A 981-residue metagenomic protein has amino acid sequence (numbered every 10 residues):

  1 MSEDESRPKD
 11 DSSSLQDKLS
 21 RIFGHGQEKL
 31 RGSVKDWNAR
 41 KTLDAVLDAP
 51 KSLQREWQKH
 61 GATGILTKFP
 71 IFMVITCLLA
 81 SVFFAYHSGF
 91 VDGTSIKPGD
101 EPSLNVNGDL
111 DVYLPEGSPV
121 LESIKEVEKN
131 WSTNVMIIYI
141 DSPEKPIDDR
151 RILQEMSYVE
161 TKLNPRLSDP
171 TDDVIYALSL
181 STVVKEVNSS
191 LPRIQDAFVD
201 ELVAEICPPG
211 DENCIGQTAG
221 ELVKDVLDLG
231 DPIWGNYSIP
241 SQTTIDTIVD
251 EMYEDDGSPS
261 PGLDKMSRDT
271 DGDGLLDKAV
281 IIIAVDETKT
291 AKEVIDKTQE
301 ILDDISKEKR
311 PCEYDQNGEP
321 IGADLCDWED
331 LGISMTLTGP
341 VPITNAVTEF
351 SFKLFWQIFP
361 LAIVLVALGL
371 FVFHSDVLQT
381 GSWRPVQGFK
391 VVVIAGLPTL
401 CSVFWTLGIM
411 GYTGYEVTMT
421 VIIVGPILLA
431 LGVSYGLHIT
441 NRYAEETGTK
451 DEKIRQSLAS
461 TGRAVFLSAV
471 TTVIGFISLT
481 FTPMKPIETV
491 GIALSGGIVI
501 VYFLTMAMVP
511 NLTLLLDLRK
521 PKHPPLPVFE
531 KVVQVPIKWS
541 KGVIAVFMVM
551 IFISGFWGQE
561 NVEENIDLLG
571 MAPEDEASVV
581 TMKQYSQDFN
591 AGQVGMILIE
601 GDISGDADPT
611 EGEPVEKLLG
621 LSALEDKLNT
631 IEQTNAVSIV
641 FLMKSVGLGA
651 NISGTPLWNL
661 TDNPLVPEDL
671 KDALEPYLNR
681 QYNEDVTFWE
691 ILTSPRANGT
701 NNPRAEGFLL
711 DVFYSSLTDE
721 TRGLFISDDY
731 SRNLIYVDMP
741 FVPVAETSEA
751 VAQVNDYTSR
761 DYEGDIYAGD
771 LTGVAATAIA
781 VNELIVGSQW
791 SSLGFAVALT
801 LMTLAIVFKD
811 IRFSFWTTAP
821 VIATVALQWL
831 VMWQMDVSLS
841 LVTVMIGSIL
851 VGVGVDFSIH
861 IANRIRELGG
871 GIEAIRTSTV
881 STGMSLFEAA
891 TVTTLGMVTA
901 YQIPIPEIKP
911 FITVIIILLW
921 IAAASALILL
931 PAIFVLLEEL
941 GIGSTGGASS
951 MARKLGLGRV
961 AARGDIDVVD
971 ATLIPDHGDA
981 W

Functional and structural regions predicted by a protein language model:
S2-A367, F371, S375-P385, K522-W790 (+1 more regions): Feature of extramembrane
E3-D4, S14-D44, V74-I75, S81 (+8 more regions): Transmembrane alpha-helices and their membrane-interface boundaries in multi-pass membrane transporters and channels
I65-M73, V347-A362, A395, T420 (+10 more regions): Loop-to-transmembrane-helix entry motif
D92, F373-L378, T413-Y415, L479-M484 (+7 more regions): Short helix-capping/hinge motifs at transmembrane helix termini and TM-loop junctions
S351-W405, V470-S478, V786-L827, V831 (+1 more regions): Internal alpha-helical transmembrane segments of multipass membrane proteins, especially hydrophobic lipid-embedded
L354-F355, G396, Y435, T447-T482 (+2 more regions): Pore- and gate-forming transmembrane helices of large, multi-pass membrane proteins
L378-I439, F813-I861, S944: Hydrophobic transmembrane alpha-helices and their membrane-interface caps in long multi-pass transport proteins
N733, F741-V744, S748-R953, D967-L973 (+1 more regions): C-terminal transmembrane helical bundles of large multi-pass transporters and their helix-start/helix-kink determinants
